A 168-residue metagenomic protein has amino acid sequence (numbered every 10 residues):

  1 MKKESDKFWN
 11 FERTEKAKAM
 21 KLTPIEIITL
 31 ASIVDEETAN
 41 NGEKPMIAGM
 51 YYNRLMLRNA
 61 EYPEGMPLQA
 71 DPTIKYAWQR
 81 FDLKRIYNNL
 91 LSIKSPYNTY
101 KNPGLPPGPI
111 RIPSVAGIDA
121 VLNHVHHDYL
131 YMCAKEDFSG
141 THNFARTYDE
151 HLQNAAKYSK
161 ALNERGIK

Functional and structural regions predicted by a protein language model:
M1-K168: Bacterial extracytoplasmic/cell-wall-associated proteins, especially those involved in peptidoglycan
